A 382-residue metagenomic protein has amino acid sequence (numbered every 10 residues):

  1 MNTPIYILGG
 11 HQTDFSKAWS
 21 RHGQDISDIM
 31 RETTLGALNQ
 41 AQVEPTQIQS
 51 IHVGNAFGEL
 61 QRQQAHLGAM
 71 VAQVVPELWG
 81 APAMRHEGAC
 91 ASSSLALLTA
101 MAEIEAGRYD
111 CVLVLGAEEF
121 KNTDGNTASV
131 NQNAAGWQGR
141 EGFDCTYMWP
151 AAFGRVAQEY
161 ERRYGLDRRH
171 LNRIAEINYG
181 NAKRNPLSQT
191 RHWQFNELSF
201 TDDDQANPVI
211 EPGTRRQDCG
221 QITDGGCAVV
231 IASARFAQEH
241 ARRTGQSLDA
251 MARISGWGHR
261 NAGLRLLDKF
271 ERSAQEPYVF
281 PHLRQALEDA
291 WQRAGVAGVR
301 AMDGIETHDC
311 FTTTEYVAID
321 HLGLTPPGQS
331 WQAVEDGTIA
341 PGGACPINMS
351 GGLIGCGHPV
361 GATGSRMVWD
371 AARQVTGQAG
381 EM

Functional and structural regions predicted by a protein language model:
M1-C90, T99, V156-R168, Q189-S199 (+6 more regions): Conserved active-site "lid/cap" helical segment
M1-S27, R162, R173, P208-Q285 (+3 more regions): Condensing-enzyme catalytic core mediating Claisen C-C bond formation in acyl metabolism
I7, P45-N55, P82-G88, D110-A117 (+6 more regions): Beta-strand segments within the central parallel beta-sheet cores of soluble alpha/beta enzyme folds
W19-R21, Q64-A65, T123-A128, K183-L187 (+4 more regions): Short acidic, glycine/serine/threonine-rich loops at helix termini
G58-H66, G263-E271, D309-Q332, P359: Short glycine/threonine-rich loop-to-helix capping motif typified by GTGT followed within a few residues by an Asp-Pro
G58-V112, E119-A152, H192-Q221, A262-L264 (+2 more regions): Conserved catalytic cysteine-centered active-site region of acyl-thioester-dependent Claisen-condensing enzymes
E87-E118, A151-L187, V229-F236, C356-A379: Active-site-proximal alpha-helical scaffold in enzymes
R168-A175, R184-P186, L198, D204-A206 (+1 more regions): Acidic-enriched catalytic cores of C-N bond-cleaving enzymes acting on peptides and small amides
